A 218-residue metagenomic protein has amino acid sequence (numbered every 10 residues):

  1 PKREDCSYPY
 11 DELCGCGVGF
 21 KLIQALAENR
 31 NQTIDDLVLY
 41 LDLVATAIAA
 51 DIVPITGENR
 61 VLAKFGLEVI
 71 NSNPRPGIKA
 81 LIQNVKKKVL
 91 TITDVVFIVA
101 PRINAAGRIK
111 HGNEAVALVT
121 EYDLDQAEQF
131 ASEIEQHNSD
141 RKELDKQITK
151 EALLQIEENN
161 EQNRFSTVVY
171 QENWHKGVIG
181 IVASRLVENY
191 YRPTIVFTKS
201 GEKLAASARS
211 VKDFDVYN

Functional and structural regions predicted by a protein language model:
P1-V18, E28, D35-D36: Hydrophobic, small-residue-rich alpha-helical packing segments that form membrane-like cores
A27-N218: Hydrophobic helix-and-loop "lid/oligomerization" segment in the mid-to-C-terminal part of catalytic domains
